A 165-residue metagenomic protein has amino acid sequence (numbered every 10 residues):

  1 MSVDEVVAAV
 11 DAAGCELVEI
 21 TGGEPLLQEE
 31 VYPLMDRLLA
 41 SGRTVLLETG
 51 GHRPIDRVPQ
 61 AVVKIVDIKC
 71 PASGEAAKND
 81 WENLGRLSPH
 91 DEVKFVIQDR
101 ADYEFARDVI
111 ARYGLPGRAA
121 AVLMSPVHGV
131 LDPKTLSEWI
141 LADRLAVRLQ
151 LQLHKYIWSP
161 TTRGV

Functional and structural regions predicted by a protein language model:
M1-V62: Conserved Radical SAM active-site core
V7, V58-S73, W139-R148, R163: Structural recognition of alpha->loop->beta junctions
A12, D99-V165: Auxiliary Fe-S-binding modules of radical SAM enzymes
V18, V45-L47, K64-V66, V93-F95 (+2 more regions): Hydrophobic faces of well-ordered beta-strands that scaffold small-molecule active sites in alpha/beta enzyme cores
G23-P25, G50-H52, K69-P71, V96-Q98 (+2 more regions): Active-site beta-loop-alpha junctions enriched in small/polar residues
G51-Q60, E75-A77, E104-R107: Distinct, well-ordered alpha-helical segments
D56-Q60, W81-H90, A111-A120, D143: Short, conserved loop/helix-junction motifs that constitute active-site signature segments in enzyme catalytic cores
R57, S73-E82, S159-P160: Short, charged, surface-exposed secondary-structure boundary motifs
